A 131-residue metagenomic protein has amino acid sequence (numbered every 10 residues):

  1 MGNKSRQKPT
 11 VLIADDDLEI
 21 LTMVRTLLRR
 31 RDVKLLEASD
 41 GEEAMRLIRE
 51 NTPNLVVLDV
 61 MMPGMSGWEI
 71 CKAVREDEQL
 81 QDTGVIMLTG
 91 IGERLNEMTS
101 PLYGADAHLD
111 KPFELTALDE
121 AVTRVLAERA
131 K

Functional and structural regions predicted by a protein language model:
T22-R30: Charged docking surfaces used in two-component/phosphorelay signaling
D32-S39, L47: Short hydrophobic/Thr-rich beta-strand motif most characteristic of the beta2 strand and flanking loop of CheY-like
N51-V57: Active-site beta3 strand of CheY-like receiver
M62: Receiver (REC) domain active-site loop signature in two-component systems and cognate sites in sensor histidine kinases
F113-T123: C-terminal output helix
